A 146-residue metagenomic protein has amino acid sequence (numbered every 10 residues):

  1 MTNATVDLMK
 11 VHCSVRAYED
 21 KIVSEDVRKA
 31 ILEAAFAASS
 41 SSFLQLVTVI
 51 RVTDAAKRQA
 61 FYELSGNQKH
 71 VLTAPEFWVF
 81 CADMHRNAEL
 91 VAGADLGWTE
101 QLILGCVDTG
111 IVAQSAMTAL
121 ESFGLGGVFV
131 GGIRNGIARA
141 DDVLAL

Functional and structural regions predicted by a protein language model:
M1-E89: N-terminal amphipathic, basic helical "cap/leader" segment at the start of enzyme domains
H12, I31-F36, W78, W98-V143: Small-aliphatic-rich amphipathic alpha-helix that forms the alpha element of a beta-alpha
Y18, V91-I103: Glycine/charged-rich beta-loop-alpha catalytic/anionic-binding loops adjacent to active sites
S65, V91-L96, G131-I133: "Short basic amphipathic alpha-helical interaction patches in structured regions
A88, A92, I111-V112: Short, flexible segments with low predicted structural confidence
L146: Crotonase-fold acyl-CoA enzyme core
